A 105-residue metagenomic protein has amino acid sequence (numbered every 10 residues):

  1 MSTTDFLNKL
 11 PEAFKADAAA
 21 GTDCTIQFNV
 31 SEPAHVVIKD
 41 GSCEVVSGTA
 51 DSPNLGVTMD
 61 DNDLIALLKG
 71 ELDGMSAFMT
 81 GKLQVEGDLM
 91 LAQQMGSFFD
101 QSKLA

Functional and structural regions predicted by a protein language model:
M1-A105: Feature captures hydrophobic
